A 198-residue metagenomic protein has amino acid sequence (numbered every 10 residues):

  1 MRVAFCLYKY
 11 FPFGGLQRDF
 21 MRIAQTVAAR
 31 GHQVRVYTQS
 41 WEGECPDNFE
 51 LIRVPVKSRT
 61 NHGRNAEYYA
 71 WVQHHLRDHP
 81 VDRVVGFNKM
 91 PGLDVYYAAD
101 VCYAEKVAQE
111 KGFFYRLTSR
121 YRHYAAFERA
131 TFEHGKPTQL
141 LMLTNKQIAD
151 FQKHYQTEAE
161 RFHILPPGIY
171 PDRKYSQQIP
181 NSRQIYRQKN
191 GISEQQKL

Functional and structural regions predicted by a protein language model:
L7-F13, T26-G63, H75, Q147: N-terminal strand-loop element at the rim of the active site of nucleotide-sugar-dependent glycosyltransferases
S58-V84, Y121-A130: An amphipathic, basic-hydrophobic alpha-helix
L76, K106-S119, R129-K136: A conserved, positively charged/aromatic
G86-P91, A98-V101: Short His-centered aromatic/hydrophobic patch
R120-L143, I148: Membrane-proximal helix-turn-helix segments that form the acceptor-binding/catalytic region of lipid-linked
L141, Q184, S193-L198: Conserved donor-binding/catalytic core segment of Leloir-type glycosyltransferases
K146-Q147, P166-S176: Short beta-strand->alpha-helix junction loop in the catalytic core of nucleotide-activated group-transfer enzymes
Y175-I192: A short helix/loop element that forms part of the nucleotide-sugar donor recognition site in Leloir-type
